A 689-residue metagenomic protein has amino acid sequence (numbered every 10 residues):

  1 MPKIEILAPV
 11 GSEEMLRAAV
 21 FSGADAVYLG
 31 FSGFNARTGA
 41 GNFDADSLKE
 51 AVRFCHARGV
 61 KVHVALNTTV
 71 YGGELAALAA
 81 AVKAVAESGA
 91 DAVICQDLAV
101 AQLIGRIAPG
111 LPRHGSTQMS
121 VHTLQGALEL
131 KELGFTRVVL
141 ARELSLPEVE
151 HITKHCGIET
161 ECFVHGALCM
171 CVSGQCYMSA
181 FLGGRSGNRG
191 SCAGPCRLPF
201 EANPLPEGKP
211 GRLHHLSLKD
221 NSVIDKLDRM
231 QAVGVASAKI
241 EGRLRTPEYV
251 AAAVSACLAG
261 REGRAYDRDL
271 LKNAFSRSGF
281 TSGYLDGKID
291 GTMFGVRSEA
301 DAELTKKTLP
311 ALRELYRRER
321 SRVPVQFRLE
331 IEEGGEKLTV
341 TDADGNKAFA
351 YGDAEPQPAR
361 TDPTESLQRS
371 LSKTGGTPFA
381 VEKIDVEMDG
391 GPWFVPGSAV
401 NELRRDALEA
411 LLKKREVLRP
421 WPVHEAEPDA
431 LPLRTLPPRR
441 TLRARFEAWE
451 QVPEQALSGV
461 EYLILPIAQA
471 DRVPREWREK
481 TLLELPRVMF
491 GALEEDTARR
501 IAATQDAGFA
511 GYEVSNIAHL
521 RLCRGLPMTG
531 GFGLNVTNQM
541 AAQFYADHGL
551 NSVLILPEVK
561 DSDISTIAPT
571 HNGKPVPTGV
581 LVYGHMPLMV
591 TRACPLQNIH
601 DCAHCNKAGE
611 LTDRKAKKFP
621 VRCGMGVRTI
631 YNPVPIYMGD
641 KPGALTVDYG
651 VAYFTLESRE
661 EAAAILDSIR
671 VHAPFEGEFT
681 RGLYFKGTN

Functional and structural regions predicted by a protein language model:
M1-S22, A26-R37, K49-A86, C95 (+4 more regions): Surface-exposed amphipathic alpha-helical tracts and adjacent flexible/coil segments at the periphery of soluble enzymes
F43-L48: Glycine-rich, highly charged phosphate/nucleotide-binding loops
C95-L98, Q102: A mid-sequence interfacial segment
H122: Active-site PLP-lysine loop of aminotransferase-like
